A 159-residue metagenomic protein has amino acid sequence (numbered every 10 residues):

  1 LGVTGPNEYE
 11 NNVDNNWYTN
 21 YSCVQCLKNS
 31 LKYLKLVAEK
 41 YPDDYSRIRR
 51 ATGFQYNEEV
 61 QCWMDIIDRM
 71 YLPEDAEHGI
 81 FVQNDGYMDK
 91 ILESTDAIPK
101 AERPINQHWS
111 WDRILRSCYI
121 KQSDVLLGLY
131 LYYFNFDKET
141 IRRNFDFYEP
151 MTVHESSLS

Functional and structural regions predicted by a protein language model:
L1-F54: Acidic/histidine-rich catalytic neighborhood
K28, K32-K35, I48-S159: Active-site core of glycosidic bond-cleaving carbohydrate-active enzymes
